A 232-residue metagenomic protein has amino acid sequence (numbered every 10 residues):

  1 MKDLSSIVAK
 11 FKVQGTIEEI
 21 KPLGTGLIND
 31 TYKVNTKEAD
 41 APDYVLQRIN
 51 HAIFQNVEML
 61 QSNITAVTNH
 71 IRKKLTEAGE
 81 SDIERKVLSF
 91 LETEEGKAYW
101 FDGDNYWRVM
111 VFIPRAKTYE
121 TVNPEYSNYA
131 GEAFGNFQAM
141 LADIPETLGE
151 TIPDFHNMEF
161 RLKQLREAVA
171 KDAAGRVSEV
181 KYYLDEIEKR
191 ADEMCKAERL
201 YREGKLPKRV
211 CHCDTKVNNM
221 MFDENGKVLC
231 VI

Functional and structural regions predicted by a protein language model:
M1-P22, V67, I71: Juxta-kinase regulatory segment immediately upstream of eukaryotic protein kinase catalytic domains
V13-E38: ATP-binding glycine-rich phosphate-binding loop
K21-T25, Q47-E58, I113-A133, D143-H212 (+2 more regions): ATP-dependent phospho-/nucleotidyl transfer catalytic cores
I28-N29, Y106-W107, K216-V217: Short glycine-rich loop/turn motifs
T31-K33, V109, V210: Conserved hydrophobic/aromatic beta-strand scaffold that supports enzyme active sites
V34-N35, M221-D223: Short beta-strand-to-turn element immediately C-terminal to the catalytic PLP-Schiff-base lysine in fold type I
A39-T65, N69-L148: ATP-binding pocket architecture of kinase catalytic cores
C230-I232: Pre-DFG segment of protein kinase catalytic domains
